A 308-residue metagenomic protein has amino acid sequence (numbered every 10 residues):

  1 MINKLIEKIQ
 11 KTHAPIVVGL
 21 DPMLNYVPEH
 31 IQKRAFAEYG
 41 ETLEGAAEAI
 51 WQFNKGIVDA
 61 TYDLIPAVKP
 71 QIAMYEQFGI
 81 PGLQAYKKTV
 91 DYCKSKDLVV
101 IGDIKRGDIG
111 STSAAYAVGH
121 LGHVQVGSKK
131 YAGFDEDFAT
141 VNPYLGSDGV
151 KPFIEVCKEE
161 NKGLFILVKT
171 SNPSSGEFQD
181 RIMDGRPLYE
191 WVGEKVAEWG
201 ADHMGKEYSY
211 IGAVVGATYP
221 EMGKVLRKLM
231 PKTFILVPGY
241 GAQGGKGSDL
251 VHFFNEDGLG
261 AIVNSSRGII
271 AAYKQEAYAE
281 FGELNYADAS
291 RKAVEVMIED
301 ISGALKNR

Functional and structural regions predicted by a protein language model:
M1-A60, A279-F281: N-terminal glycine-rich anion-binding loop in soluble enzyme alpha/beta folds
T12-I16, D63-P66, K96-L98, F134-D137 (+4 more regions): Short, well-ordered coil/turn segments that N-cap beta-strands
V18, V68, D103, A139 (+2 more regions): Conserved, mostly hydrophobic/aromatic
G45-A46, K69-G82: Glycine-rich, proline-tolerant flexible connector loops at the mouths of alpha/beta enzymes
V58-I65, Y92-S95, I154-E159, R227-M230 (+1 more regions): Acidic (Asp/Glu)-rich catalytic clusters
I104, D108-I211: Conserved anion-binding
A217-N264, G268-Q275: A C-terminal functional module that forms or caps the active site or interfaces directly with catalytic machinery
L250-E256, A271-R308: C-terminal helical cap(s) of enzyme catalytic domains, especially alpha/beta-barrels
